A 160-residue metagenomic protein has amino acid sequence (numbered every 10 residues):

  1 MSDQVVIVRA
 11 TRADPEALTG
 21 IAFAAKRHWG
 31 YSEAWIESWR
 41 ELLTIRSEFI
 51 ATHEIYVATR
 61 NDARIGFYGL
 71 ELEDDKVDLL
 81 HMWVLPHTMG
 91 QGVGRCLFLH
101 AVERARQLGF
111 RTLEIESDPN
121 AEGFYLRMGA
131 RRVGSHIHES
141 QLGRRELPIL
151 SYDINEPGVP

Functional and structural regions predicted by a protein language model:
Q4-V6: Extreme N-terminal starter segment of soluble prokaryotic enzymes
R9-H81, L85-H87, F98-H100, R104 (+2 more regions): Acetyl-CoA-dependent GNAT
I36, P119-N120, E139: Conserved beta-strand edge residues that scaffold enzyme active sites
G92: Conserved G/P- and acidic residue-centered "switch" motifs that form tight phosphate/ATP-binding loops in soluble
L97, A121-F124: Conserved short alpha-helix immediately C-terminal to the canonical SAM/SAH-binding motif I of Rossmann-like
A105-S117: Conserved GNAT acetyl-CoA-binding A-motif
E114-E116, R131-I149: Conserved catalytic-core motifs of GNAT/GCN5-like acyltransferases
Y125, A130: Conserved active-site tyrosine of GNAT-family acetyltransferases
